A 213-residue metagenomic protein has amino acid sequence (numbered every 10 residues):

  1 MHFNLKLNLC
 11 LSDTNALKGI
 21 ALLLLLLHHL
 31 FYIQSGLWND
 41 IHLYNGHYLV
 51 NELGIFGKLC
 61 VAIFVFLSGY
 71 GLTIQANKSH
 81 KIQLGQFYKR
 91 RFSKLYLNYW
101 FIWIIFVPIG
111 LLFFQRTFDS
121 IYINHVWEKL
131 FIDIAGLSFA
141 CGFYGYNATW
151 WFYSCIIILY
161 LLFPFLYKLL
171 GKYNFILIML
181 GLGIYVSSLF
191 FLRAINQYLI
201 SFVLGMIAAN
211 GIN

Functional and structural regions predicted by a protein language model:
M1-L182: Membrane-cytosol interface segments of multi-pass membrane proteins, especially ER/Golgi lipid-handling enzymes
V65, I200-S201: Catalytic-loop motifs flanking and including active-site residues across diverse enzymes
I82, L189-I195, A209-N213: Juxtamembrane membrane-interface segments at transmembrane alpha-helix termini
Y173-I178, L192-I200: Short, aromatic-rich membrane-interface segments at the entry and exit of alpha-helical transmembrane domains
G181-F190: Membrane-interface alpha helices of multi-pass inner-membrane proteins
S201-G211: Alpha-helical transmembrane segments and their membrane-interface exit regions
